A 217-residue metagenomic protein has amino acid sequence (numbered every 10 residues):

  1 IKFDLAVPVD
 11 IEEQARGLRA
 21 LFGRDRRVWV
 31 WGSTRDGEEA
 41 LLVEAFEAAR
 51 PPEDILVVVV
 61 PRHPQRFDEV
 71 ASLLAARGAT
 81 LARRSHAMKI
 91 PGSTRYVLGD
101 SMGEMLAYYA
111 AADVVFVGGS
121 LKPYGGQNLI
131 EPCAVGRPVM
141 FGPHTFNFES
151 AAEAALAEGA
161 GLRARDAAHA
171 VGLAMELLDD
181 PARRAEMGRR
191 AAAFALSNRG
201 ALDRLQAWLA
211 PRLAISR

Functional and structural regions predicted by a protein language model:
I1-R217: Nucleotide-activated sugar donor-binding and catalytic core shared by glycosyltransferases and related lipid-linked
